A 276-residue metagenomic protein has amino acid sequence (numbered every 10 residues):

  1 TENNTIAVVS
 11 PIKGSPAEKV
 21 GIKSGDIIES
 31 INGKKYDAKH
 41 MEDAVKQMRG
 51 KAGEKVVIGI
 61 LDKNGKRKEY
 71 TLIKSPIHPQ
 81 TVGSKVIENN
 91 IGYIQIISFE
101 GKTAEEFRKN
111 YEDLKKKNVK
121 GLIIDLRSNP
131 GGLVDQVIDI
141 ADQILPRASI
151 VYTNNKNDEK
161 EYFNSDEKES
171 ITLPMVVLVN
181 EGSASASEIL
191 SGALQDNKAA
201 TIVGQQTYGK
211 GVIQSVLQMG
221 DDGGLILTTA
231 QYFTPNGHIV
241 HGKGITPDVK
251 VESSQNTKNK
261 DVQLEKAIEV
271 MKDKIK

Functional and structural regions predicted by a protein language model:
A7-S10, E18-S24, E29-K35, E42-K210 (+1 more regions): Cleft-lining beta-strand/loop regions that shape enzyme active-site pockets
D221, I226-A230: Short acidic, Pro/Gly- and aromatic-enriched capping/linker segments at domain boundaries
T234: Short, acidic, Ser/Thr-enriched surface-loop or helix-capping motifs
V240, K258, V262-K276: Conserved functional hotspot residues or short segments at active or partner-binding sites across diverse domains
